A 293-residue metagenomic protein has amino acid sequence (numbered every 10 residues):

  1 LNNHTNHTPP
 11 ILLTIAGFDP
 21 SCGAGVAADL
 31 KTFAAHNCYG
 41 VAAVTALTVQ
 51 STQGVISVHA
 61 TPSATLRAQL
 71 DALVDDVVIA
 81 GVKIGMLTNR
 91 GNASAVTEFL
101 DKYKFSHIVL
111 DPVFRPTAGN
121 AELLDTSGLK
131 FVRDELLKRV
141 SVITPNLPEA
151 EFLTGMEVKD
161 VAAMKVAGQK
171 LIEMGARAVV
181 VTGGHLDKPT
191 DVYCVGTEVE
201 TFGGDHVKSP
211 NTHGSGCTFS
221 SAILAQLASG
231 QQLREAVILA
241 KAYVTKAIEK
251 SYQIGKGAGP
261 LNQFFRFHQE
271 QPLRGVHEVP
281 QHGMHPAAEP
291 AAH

Functional and structural regions predicted by a protein language model:
N2-T14, V26, L30-E122, F267-E270 (+1 more regions): Conserved N-terminal subdomain of the carbohydrate kinase-like
N3-T8, G25, D187-F202: Acidic-glycine-rich active-site phosphate/pyrophosphate-binding loop
P9, S57-A60, R234-H293: Charged C-terminal helix
I15-S21, V199-H213: Short pre-catalytic strand/loop immediately N-terminal to key active-site residues, enriched for Gly-Thr
F18, I84-G85, T182, T212: Glycine- and other small-residue-rich loops at beta-strand/loop junctions that grip anionic moieties
N37-V41, V199-E200, Q226-A240: Phosphate-handling active-site elements
L124-V199: Conserved phosphate/ATP/ADP-binding segment of small-molecule kinases
E151-F152, S209-L233: Short, small-residue alpha-helix embedded
